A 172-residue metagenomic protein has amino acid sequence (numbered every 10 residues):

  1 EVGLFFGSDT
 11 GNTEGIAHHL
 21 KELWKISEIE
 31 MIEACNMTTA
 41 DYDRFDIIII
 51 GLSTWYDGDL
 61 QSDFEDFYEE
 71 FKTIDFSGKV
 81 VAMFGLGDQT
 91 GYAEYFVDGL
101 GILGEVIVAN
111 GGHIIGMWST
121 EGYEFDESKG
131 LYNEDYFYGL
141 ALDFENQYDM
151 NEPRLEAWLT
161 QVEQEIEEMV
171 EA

Functional and structural regions predicted by a protein language model:
E1, F5-G7, F45, K79: N-terminal hydrophobic or amphipathic segments with adjacent small-residue motifs that include Sec signal peptides
V2-L20: N-terminal beta1-alpha1 ligand-phosphate binding loop
F5, I32, F84: The conserved SAM/SAH-binding core of class I Rossmann-like methyltransferase domains, concentrating on the hydrophobic
G7-G11, N36, T54: Short, surface-exposed acidic/glycine-rich loop or hinge patches that mediate macromolecular interfaces
G15, L23, S27, R44-A172: FMN-binding flavodoxin-like domain, especially the glycine-rich phosphate-binding loop
S27-T38: A short beta-strand-loop structural module common to alpha/beta enzyme folds
